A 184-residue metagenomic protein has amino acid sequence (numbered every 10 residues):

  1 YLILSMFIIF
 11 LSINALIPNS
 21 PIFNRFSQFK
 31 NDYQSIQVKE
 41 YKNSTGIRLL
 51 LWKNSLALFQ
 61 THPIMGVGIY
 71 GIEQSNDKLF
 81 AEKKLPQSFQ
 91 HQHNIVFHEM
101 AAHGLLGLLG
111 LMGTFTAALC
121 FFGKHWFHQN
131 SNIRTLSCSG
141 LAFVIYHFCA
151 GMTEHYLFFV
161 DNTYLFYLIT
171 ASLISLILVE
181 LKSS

Functional and structural regions predicted by a protein language model:
Y1-I17, A117-K124, V144-F148, I169: Alpha-helical transmembrane segments of multi-pass inner-membrane proteins
Y1-K39, K53-T61, I69: A membrane-periplasm/extracellular boundary helix in multi-pass inner-membrane enzymes that assemble envelope glycans
I3-L4, T114, G140-S184: Transmembrane alpha-helices of multi-pass inner-membrane enzymes
I17, M100-H103, M152-T153: Transmembrane helix irregularities
S27, F122-N130, L157, D161 (+1 more regions): Membrane-interfacial segments
V38-K53, T61, M65-H103: Long extracytoplasmic/lumenal interhelical loops at the membrane interface of multi-pass membrane proteins
M65-G68, L85, L109, L157-D161: Short, hydrophobic secondary-structure boundary micro-motifs
A102-I145: Hydrophobic transmembrane alpha-helices and their immediate junctions
